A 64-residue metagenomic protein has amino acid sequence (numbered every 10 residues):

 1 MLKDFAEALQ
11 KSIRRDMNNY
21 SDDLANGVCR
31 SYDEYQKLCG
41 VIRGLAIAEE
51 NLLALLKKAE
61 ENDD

Functional and structural regions predicted by a protein language model:
M1, K57-D64: Short intrinsically disordered terminal tails
M1-G27: N-terminal acidic leader/helix
C29-E60: Short, charge-rich amphipathic interface segments used for partner binding and complex assembly
